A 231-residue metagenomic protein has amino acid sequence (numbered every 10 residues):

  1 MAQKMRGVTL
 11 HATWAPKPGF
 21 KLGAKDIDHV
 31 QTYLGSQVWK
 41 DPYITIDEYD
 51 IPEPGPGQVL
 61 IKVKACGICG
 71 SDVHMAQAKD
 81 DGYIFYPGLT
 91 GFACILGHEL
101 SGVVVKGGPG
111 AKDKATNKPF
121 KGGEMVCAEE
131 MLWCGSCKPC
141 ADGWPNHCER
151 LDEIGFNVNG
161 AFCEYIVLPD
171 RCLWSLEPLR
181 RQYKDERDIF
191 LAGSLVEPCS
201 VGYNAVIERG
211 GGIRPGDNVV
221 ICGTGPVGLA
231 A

Functional and structural regions predicted by a protein language model:
A2-V8: Short structural boundary motif marking the start of a folded domain
A15-A65, P87, G91-I95: A short N-terminal beta-strand-loop micro-motif at the entrance of redox/enzyme domains
D50-G67, D81-K138, L179-R180: Glycine-rich beta-strand-centered segment in the early N-terminal region that forms part of a ligand/cofactor-binding
S71-Q77: Cytochrome P450 core scaffold surrounding the K-helix E-X-X-R motif and the conserved "meander" helix-loop region
P87-H98, K114, C134-C222: NAD(P)H dinucleotide-binding glycine-rich loop of Rossmann-like/cofactor-binding domains, especially the beta1-alpha1
G228-L229: N-terminal Rossmann-fold NAD(P) dinucleotide-binding loop
